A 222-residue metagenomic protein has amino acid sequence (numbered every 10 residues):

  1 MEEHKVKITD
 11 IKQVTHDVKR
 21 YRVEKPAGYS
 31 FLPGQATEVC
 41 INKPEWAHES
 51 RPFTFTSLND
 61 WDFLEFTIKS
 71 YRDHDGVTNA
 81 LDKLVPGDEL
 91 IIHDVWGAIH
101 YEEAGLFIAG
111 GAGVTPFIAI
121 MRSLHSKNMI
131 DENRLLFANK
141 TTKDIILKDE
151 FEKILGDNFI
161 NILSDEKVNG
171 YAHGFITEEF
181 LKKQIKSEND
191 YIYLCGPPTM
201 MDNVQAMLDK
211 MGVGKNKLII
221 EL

Functional and structural regions predicted by a protein language model:
E2, L136-L222: Reductase modules of NAD(P)H-dependent flavoproteins
E2-P86, K140-T141, D165-E166: Ferredoxin-reductase
G34, G113, P197: Short, conserved phosphate/pyrophosphate- and ester-handling motifs at nucleotide-, phospho-/glycolipid
R51-L64, E103-A112, M211: Short, compositionally biased
I91-E103: A short, basic/flexible loop-to-alpha-helix module at the beginning of a structural domain
A112-F117, M200: Hydrophobic/small residue at the entry helix of a nucleotide-binding pocket
P116-S126: Histidine-anchored nucleotide/phosphate-binding helix
H125-R134: Phosphate-handling active-site elements
